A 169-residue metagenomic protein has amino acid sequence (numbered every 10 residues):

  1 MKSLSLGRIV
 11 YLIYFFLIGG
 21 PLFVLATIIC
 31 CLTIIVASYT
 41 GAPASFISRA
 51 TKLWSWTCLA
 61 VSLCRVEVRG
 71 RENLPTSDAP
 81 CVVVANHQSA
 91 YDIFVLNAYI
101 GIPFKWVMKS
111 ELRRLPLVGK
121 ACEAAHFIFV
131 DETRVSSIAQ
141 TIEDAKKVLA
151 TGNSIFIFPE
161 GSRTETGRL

Functional and structural regions predicted by a protein language model:
M1-K2, N73: An N-terminal domain-start capping segment
K2-E67, K120-A121: A transmembrane-helix-recognition feature enriched in membrane-embedded lipid enzymes and envelope glyco-/phospholipid
R65-L169: Soluble catalytic domains of membrane acyltransferases
